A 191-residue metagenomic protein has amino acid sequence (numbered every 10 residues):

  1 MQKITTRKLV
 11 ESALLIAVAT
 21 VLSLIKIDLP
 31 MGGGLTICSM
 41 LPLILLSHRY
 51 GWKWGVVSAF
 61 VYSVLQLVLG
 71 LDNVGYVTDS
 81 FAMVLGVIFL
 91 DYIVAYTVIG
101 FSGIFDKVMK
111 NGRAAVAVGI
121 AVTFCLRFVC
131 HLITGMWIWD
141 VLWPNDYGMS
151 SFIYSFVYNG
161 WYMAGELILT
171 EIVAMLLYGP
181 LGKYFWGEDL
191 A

Functional and structural regions predicted by a protein language model:
M1-A191: Loop-helix junctions at membrane interfaces
